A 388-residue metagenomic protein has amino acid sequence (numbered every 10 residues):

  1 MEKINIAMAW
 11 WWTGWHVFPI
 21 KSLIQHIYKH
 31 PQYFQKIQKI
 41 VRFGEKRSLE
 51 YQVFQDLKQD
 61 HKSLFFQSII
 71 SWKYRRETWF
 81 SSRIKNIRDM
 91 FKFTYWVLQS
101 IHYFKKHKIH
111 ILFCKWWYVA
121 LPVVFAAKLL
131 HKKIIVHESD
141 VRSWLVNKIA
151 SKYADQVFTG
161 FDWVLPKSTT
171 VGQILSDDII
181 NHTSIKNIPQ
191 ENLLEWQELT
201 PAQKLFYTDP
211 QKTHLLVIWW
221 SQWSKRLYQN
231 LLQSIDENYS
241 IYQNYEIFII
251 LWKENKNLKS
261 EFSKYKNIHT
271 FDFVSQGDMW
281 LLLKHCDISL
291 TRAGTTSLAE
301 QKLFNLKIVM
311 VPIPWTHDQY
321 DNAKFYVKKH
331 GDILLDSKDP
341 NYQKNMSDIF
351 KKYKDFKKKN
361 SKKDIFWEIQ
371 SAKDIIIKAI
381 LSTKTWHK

Functional and structural regions predicted by a protein language model:
I6-A9, T13, Y33-K92, H269 (+1 more regions): Conserved nucleotide-sugar phosphate-binding/catalytic loop shared by glycosyltransferases and other
W11, T78-W79, I188-P189, L193-I288 (+3 more regions): Donor-nucleotide binding loops and adjacent catalytic segments primarily of GT-B fold Leloir glycosyltransferases
S48-Y51, I111-L130: An aromatic- and histidine-rich active-site surface loop
R76-I111, L129: An amphipathic, basic-hydrophobic alpha-helix
I109, K284-S297, L306: Acidic donor-binding loop of glycosyltransferase active sites
L129-F206: Active-site-proximal region of nucleotide-activated glycan assembly enzymes, centered on histidine/acidic-rich loops
P314-F350: Change "using UDP/GDP/dTDP sugars" to "using nucleotide sugars
D348-D355, W367-K388: C-terminal alpha-helical cap of glycosyltransferases
